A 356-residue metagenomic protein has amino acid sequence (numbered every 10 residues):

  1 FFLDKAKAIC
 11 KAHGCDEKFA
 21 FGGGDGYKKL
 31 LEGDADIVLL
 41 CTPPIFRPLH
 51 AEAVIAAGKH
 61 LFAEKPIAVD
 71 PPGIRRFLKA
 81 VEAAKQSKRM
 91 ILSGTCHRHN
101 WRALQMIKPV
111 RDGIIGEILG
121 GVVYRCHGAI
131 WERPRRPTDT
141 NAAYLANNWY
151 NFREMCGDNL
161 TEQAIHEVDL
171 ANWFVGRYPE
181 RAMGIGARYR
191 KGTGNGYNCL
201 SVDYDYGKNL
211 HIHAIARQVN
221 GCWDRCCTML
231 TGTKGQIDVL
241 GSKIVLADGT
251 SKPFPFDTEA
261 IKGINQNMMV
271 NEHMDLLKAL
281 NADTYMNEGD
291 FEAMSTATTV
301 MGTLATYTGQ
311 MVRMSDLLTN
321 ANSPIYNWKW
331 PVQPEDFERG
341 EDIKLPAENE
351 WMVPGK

Functional and structural regions predicted by a protein language model:
F1-G14, V110, A171, V353-P354: N-terminal Rossmann-like dinucleotide-binding module
F2-K5, G22-G24, P43-F46, A68-V69 (+3 more regions): Short, solvent-exposed turn/loop segments enriched in Gly/Ser/Thr/Pro and often Arg
A8-A12, H50-A53, G73-I74, A103-L104 (+2 more regions): Short, solvent-exposed loop/turn and secondary-structure capping segments
H13-L40: A structured beta-alpha segment of the ubiquitous adenosine-cofactor-binding alpha/beta core
D36-I37, P44, P48-H99, G113: Beta-strand-loop-alpha-helix segment that lines the small-molecule cofactor/substrate pocket of alpha/beta enzymes
Q86-G194, V202-Y204, N220-C222, C227-M229 (+3 more regions): Predominantly a Rossmann-like dinucleotide-binding segment in NAD(P)-dependent oxidoreductases
E162, H166-P179, M183, C199 (+1 more regions): C-terminal helical cap and adjacent loop that interface with cofactors, partners, or active-site loops
I212-V219: Flexible, glycine/threonine-enriched loop-and-boundary segments that flank and lead into catalytic domains of large
